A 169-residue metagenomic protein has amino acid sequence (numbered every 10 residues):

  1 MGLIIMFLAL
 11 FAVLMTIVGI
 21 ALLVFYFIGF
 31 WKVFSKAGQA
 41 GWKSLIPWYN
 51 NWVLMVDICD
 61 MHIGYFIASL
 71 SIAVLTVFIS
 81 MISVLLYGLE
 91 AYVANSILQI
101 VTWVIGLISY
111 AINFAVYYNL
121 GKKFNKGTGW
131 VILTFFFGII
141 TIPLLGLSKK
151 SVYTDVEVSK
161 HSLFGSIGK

Functional and structural regions predicted by a protein language model:
M1-L22, A68-N113, K160, F164-K169: Membrane-helix interface segments in multi-pass membrane proteins
G19-T76, W103-T154: Membrane-cytosol interface at the C-terminal ends of transmembrane alpha helices in small multi-pass membrane proteins
T154-K160: Juxtamembrane C-terminal module of membrane proteins
